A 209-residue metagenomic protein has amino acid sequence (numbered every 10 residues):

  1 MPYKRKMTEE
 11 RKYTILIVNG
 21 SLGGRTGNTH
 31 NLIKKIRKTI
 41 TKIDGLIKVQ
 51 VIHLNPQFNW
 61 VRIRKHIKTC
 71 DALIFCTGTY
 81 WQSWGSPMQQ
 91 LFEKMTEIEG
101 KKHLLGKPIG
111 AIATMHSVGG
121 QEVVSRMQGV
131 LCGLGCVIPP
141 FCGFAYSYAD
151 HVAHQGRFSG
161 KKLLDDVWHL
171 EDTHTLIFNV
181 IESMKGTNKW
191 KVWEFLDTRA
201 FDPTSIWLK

Functional and structural regions predicted by a protein language model:
M1-G100, K161-K209: N-terminal beta1-alpha1-beta2 submodule of the flavodoxin-like/Rossmannoid cofactor-binding fold
W60-I63, D150-H154: Short, solvent-exposed polar/charged micro-motifs at secondary-structure junctions
L105-A153: Short, glycine-/small-residue-rich phosphate/pyrophosphate-handling segment
A153-K161: Short, surface-exposed amphipathic charged segments that create phosphate/polyanion-binding patches used for binding
